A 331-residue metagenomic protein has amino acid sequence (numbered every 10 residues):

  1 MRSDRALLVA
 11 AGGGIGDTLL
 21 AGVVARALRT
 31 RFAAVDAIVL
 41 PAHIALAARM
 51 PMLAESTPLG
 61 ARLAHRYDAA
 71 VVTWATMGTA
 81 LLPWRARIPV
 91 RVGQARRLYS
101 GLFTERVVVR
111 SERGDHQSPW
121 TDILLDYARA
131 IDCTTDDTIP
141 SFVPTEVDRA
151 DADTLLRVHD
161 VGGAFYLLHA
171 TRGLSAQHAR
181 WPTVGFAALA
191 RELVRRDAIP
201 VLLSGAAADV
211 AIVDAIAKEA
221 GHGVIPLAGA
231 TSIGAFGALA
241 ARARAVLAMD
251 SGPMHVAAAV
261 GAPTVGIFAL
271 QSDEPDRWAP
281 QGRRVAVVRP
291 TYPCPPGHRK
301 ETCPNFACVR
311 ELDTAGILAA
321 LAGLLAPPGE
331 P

Functional and structural regions predicted by a protein language model:
M1-P331: Catalytic machinery of carbohydrate-active enzymes, primarily nucleotide-sugar-dependent glycosyltransferases
